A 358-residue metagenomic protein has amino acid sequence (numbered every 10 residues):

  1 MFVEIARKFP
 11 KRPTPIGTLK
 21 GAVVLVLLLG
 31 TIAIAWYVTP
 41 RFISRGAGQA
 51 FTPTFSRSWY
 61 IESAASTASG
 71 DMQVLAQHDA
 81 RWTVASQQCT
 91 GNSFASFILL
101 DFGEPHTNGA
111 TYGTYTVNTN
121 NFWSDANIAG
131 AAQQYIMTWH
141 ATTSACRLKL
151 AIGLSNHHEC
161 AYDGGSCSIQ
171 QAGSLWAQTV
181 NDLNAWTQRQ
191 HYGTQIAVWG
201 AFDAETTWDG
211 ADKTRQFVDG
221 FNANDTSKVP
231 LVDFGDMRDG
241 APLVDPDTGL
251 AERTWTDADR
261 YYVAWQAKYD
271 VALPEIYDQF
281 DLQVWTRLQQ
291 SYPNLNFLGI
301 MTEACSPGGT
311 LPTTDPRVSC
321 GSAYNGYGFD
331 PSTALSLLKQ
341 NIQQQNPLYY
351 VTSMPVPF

Functional and structural regions predicted by a protein language model:
M1-Q49: Sec-dependent, cleavable N-terminal signal peptides
W36-S96: N-terminal module-boundary/linker segments of secreted carbohydrate-active enzymes
T67-S86, A172, W176-N184, A251-A264: Short, acidic/polar
D79-P230, G235-G240, E303, T310-P357: Substrate-binding cleft of extracellular glycoside hydrolase catalytic domains
Q195-W208, R253-L282: Aromatic- and acid-rich polysaccharide-binding/catalytic face of secreted or lumenal carbohydrate-active enzymes
S227, Q266-A272, P293-F297: Glycine-enriched alpha-helix->loop->beta-strand junction motifs that scaffold or abut catalytic
D257-Y261, F280-S291, N325-Q340: A short, acidic, amphipathic alpha-helical segment used as a generic capping/interface helix at domain edges
Q283-G309: P-loop/Walker A phosphate-binding loop and immediately adjacent motor/lid segment at beta-alpha junctions
